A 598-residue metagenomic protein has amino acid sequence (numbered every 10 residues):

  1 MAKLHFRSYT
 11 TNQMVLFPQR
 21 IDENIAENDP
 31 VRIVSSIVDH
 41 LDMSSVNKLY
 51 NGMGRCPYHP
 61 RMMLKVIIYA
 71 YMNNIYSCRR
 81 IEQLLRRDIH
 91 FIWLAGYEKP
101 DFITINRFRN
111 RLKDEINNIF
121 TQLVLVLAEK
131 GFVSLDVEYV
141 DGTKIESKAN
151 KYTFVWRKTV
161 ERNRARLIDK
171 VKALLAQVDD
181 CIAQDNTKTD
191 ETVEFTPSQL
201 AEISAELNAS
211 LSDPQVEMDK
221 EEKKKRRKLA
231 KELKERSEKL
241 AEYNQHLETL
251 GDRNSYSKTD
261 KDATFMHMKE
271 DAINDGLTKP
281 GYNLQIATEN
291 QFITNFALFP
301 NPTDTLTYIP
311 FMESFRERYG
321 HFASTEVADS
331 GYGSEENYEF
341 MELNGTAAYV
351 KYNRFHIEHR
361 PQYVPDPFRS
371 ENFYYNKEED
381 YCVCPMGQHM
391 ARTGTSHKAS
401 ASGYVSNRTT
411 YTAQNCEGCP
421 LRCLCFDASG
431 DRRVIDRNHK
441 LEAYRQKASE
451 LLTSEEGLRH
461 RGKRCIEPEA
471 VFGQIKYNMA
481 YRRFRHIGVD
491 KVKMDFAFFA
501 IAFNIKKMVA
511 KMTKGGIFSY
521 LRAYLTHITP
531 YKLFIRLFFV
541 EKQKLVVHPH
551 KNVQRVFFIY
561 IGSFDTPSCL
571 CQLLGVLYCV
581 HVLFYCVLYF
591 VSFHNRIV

Functional and structural regions predicted by a protein language model:
M1-R32: Hydrophobic alpha-helical membrane-insertion signals
K3-H5, Y50-G54, E456-R459: A ubiquitous short alpha-helical element
S8, I67, N74-R87, E98-C569 (+1 more regions): Anion-binding and metal-coordination hotspots
A26-I68: Basic, short loop/linker segments at the boundary and entry of helix-turn-helix/winged-helix-like folds
D39-N47, Y69-I75, R87-L94: Short helix-loop boundary/capping segments at the starts of domains
V591-I597: Short, intrinsically disordered C-terminal tails of secreted or membrane-associated proteins
